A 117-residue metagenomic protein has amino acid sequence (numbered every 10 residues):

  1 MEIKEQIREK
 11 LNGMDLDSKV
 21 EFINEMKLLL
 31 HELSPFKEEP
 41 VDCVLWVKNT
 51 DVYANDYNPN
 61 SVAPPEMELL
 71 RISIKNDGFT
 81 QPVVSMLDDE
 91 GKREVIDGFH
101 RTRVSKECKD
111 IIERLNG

Functional and structural regions predicted by a protein language model:
M1-G117: Short, charged/polar connector segments at secondary-structure boundaries
